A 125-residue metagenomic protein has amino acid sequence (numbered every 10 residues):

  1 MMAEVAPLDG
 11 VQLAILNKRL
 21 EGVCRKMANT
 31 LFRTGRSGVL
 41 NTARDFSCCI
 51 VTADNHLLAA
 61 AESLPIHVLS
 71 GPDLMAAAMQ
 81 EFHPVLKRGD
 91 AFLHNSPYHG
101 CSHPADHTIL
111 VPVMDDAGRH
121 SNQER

Functional and structural regions predicted by a protein language model:
M1-R88, L93-R125: Glycine/proline-enriched, intrinsically flexible loops and inter-domain linkers
